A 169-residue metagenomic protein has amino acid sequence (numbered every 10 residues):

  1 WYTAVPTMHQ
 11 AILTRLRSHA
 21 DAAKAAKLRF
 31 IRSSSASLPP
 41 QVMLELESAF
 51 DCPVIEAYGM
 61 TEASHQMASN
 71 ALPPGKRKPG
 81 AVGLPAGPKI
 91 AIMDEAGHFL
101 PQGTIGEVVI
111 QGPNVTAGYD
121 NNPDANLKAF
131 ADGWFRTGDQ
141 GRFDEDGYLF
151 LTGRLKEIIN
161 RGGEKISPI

Functional and structural regions predicted by a protein language model:
W1-A4, L13-R77, A86-A91, A96-F99: Gly/Ser/Thr-rich phosphate-binding loop
P6-Q10, R15, I166-I169: ATP-dependent adenylate-forming carboxylate-activation enzymes
T7, A36-S37, P113-N114: Alpha-helix/helix-capping structural signal
Q10, L44, G80, D124: Active-site phosphate/pyrophosphate- and oxyanion-stabilizing loops and adjacent acidic/basic residues in soluble
K76-P79, T116: Internal amphipathic alpha-helical segments of the cytochrome P450 catalytic fold
P85, H98-G103, E107-I169: Conserved ATP-binding/catalytic segment of the ANL
